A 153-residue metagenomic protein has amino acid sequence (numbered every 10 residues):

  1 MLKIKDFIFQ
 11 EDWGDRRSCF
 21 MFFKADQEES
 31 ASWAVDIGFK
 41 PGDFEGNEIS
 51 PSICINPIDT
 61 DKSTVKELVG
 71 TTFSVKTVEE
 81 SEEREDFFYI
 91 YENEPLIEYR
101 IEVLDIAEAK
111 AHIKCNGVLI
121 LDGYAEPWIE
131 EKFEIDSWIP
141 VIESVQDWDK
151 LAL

Functional and structural regions predicted by a protein language model:
M1-F9, E98, V118-L153: Edge beta-strand at a domain terminus
M1-Y91: An ectodomain-focused feature that recognizes extracytoplasmic/extracellular
D12, S63, A109-A111, E143 (+1 more regions): Residues in flexible loops and secondary-structure boundaries
A25, A31-A34, A107-A111, A125 (+1 more regions): A sequence-composition feature that detects small, non-aromatic residues
T72-I135: Acidic, glycine-rich flexible loop segments
